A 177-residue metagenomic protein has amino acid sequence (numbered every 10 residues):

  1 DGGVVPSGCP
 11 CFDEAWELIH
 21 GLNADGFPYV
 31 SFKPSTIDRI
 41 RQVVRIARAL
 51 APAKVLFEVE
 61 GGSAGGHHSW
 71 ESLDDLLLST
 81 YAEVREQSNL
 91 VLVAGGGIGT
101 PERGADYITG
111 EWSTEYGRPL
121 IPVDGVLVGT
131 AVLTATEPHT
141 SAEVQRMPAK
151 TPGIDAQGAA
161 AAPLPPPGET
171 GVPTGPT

Functional and structural regions predicted by a protein language model:
D1-Q87: Active-site entrance/lid segments in N-terminal catalytic domains of soluble metabolic enzymes
C9, F32-D38, V91-Y107: Glycine-rich beta-to-alpha transition loops that act as phosphate-gripper elements at the mouths of alpha/beta enzyme
I19, I37-I40, I46, I98 (+3 more regions): Weak global preference for isoleucine
S63, I98, T130-V132: Acidic, glycine-rich active-site loops and adjacent beta-strand->loop/helix elements that engage anionic groups
H67, V84, S88-V91, R103-T177: Conserved active-site-proximal phosphate/metal-binding subdomains
